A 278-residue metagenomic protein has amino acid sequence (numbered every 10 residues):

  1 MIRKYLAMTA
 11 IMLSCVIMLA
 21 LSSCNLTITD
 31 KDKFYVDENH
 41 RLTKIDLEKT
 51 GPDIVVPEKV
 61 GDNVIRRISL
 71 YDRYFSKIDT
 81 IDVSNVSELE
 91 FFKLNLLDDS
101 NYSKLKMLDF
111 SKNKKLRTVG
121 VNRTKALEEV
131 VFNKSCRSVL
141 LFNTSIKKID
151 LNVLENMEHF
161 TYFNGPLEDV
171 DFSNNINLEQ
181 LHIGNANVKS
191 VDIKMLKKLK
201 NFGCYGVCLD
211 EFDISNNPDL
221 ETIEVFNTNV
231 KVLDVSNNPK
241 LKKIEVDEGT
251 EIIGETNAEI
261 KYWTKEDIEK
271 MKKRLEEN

Functional and structural regions predicted by a protein language model:
I2-F91, D98, S103, D109-K114 (+7 more regions): N-terminal capping/linker segments that flank leucine-rich repeat
E38-H40, K134-C136, N164, G206 (+1 more regions): Residue-level signal for tight coil/turn positions that link beta-strands
I68, I81, F92-N95, L108 (+10 more regions): Conserved hydrophobic beta-strand positions in leucine-rich repeat
Y71, N95, S111, N122-R123 (+11 more regions): Per-repeat beta-strand-to-loop junction in leucine-rich repeat
F75-D79, Y102-K106, K125-E128, S145-K147 (+7 more regions): Canonical position 11/12 of the leucine-rich repeat
D82, D98, M107-D109, E128 (+5 more regions): Polar/charged low-complexity regions in secreted precursors and cytosolic/nuclear IDRs
R137, D150, N156, D171 (+5 more regions): Intrinsically disordered low-complexity segments with strong compositional bias
